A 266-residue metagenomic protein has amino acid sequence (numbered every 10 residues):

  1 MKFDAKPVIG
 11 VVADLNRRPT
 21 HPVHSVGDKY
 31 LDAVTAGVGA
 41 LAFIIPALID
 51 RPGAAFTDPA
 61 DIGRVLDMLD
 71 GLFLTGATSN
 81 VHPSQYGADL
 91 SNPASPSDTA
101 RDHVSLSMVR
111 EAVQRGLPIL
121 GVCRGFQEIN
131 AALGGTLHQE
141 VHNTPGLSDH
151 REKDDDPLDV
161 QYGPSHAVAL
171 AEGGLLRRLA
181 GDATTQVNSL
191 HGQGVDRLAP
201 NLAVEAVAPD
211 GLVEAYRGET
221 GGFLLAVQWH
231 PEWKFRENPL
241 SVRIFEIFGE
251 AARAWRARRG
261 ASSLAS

Functional and structural regions predicted by a protein language model:
M1-L120, A131-H138, H142-A180, T184-Q186 (+4 more regions): N-terminal beta1-alpha1 cap of cysteine-dependent amidohydrolase-like domains
C123: Conserved G/P- and acidic residue-centered "switch" motifs that form tight phosphate/ATP-binding loops in soluble
F126: The feature captures the ABC ATPase H-loop/switch
L225-Q228: Active-site-proximal beta-strand elements of phosphoester/diester hydrolases
